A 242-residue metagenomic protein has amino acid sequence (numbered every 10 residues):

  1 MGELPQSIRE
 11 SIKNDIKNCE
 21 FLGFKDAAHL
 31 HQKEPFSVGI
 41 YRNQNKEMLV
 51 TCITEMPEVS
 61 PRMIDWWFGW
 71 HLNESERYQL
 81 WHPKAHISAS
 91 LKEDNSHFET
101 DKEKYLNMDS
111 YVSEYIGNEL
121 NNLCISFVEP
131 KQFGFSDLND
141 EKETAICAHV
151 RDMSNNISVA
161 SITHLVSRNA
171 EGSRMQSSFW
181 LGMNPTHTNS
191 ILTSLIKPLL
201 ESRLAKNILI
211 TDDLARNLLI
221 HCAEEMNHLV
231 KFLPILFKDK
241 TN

Functional and structural regions predicted by a protein language model:
M1-Q44, S167-N242: Terminal "cap-and-tail" regions of soluble proteins that handle hydrophobic small molecules
S7-K102: Hydrophobic ligand-binding cavity/cleft-lining segments
N45-L49, P61, N156-V159, R168-R174: Coil-to-beta-strand transition motifs
V50-C52, I146, I162, M175-S177: Hydrophobic residues positioned within well-ordered beta-strands of beta-sheet architectures
T54, Q132-F133, S161-R168, F179-W180: Hydrophobic/aromatic beta-strand elements that line small-molecule binding cavities or substrate pockets in beta-rich
E58, F135-E141, L165-R174: A short, structured loop/turn motif at beta-sheet edges
H86-I157: Glycine-rich portal/gate segments that line the openings of hydrophobic small-molecule binding cavities
